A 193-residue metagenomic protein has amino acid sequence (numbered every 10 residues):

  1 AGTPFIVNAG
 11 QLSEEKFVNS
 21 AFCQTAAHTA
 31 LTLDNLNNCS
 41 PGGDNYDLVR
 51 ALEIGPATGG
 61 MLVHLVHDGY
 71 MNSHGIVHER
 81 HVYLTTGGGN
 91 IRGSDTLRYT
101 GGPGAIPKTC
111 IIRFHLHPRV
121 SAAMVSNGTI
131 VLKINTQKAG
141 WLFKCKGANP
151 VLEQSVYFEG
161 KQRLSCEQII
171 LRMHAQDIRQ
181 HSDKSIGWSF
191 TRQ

Functional and structural regions predicted by a protein language model:
A1-V7: Catalytic-core region of carbohydrate-active enzymes that cleave or remodel glycosidic bonds
Q11-Q193: CBM-like, beta-strand-rich accessory domains located in the C-terminal region of large, secreted polysaccharide-active
